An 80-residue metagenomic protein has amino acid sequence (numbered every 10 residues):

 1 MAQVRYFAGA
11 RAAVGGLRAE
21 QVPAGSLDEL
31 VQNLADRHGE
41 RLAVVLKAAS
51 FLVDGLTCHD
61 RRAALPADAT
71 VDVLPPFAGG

Functional and structural regions predicted by a protein language model:
M1-G79: Ubiquitin-like/PB1-type beta-grasp interaction modules and other compact soluble beta-rich domains
